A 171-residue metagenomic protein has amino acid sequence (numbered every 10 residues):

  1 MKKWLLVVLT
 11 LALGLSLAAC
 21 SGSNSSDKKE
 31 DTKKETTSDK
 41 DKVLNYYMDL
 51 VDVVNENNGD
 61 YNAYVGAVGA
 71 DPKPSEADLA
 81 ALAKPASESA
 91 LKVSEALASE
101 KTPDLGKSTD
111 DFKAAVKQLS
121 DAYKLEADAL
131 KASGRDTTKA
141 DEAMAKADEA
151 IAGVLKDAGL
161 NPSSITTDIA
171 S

Functional and structural regions predicted by a protein language model:
M1-W4: Positively charged n-region of N-terminal signal peptides that target proteins for export
L6-A12: Sec-dependent N-terminal signal peptides
S16-A19: C-terminal motif of bacterial Sec signal peptides marking the signal peptidase cleavage site
N24-K84, P162-S171: Immediate post-signal-peptide N-terminus of mature secreted/exported proteins
N57-S75, L97-D104, L125-T137, A158: Secondary-structure edge/capping motif, primarily at the C-terminal ends of alpha-helices and the immediately following
E76-P85, G106-K117, T137-E149: Short, charged, amphipathic alpha-helical segments
S89-V116, I165-I169: Short, solvent-exposed, charged loop/turn and helix-capping segments that join or cap alpha-helices on peripheral
E142-S171: Extracellularly exposed regions in secreted/surface proteins, prominently low-complexity, repeat-rich
